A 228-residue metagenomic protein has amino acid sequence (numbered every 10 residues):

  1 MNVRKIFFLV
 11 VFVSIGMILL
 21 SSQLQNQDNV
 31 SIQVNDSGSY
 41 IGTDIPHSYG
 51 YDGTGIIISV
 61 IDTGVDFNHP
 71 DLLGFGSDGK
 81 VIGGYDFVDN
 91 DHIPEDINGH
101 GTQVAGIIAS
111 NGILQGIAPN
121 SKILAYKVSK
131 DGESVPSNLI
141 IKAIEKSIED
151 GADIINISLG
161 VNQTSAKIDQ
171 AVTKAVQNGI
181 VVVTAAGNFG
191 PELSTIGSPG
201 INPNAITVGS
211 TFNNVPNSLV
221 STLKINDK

Functional and structural regions predicted by a protein language model:
M1-N2: N-terminal secretory signal peptides that target proteins for export/translocation
K5-I57, P70-D71, S218-K228: Protease zymogen maturation seam
G38, G42, N68, H100-V104 (+3 more regions): Stable alpha-helical elements in mature extracytoplasmic
G42, N68, S77, G83 (+4 more regions): Cysteine-rich, disulfide-stabilized extracellular repeat modules
H47-I61, V65-G83, D91-P136, Q177 (+2 more regions): Subtilisin-like serine protease catalytic core
F87: Active-site neighborhood of divalent metal-dependent phosphoester/pyrophosphate hydrolases
N111, A125-N204, S210-S218, I225: Substrate-binding/access-modulating region of protease and related hydrolase catalytic domains
